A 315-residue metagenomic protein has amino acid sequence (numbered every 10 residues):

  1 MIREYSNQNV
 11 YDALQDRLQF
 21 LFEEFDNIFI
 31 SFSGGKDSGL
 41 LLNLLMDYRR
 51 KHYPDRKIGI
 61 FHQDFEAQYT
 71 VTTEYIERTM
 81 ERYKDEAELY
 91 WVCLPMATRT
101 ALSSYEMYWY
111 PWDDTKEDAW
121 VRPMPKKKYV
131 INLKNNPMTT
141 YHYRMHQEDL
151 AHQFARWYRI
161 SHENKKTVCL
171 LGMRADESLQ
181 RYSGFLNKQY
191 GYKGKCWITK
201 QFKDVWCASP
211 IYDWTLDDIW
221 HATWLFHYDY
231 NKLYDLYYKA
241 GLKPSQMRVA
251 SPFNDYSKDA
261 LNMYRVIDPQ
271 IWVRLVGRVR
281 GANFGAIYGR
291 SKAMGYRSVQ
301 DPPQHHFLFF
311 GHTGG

Functional and structural regions predicted by a protein language model:
M1-S31, K36-G315: Nucleotide-activated chemistry modules centered on ATP-dependent adenylation/adenylyltransferase
